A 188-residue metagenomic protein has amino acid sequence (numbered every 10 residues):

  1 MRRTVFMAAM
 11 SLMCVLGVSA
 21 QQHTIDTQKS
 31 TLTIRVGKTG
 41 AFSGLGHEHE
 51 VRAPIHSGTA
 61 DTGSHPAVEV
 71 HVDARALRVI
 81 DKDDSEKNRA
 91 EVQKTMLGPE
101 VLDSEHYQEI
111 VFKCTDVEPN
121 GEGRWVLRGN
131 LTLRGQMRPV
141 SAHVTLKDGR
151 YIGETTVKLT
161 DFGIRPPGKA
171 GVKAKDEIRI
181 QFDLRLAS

Functional and structural regions predicted by a protein language model:
M1-T4: Positively charged n-region of N-terminal signal peptides that target proteins for export
M7-G17: Bacterial N-terminal signal peptides
S19-S188: Low-complexity, acidic/polar, glycine-enriched regions of mature
